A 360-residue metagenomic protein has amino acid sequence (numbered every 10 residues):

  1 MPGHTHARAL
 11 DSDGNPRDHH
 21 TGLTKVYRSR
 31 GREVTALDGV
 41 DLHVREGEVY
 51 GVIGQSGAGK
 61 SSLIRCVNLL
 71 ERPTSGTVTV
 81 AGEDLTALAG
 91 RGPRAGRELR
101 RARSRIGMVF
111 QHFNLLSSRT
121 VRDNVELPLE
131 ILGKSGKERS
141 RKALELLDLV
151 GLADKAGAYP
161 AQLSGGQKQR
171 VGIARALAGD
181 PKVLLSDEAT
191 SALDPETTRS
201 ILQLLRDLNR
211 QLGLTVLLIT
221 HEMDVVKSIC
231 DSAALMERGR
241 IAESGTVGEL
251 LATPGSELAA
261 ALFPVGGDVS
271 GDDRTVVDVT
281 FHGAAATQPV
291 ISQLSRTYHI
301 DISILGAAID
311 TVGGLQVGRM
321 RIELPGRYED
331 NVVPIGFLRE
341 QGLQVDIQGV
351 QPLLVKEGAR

Functional and structural regions predicted by a protein language model:
S29-V34, L85-G107, I131-K137, L250-P254: ABC ATPase NBD coupling module
I53-Q55: The feature captures the beta-strand-to-loop junction immediately N-terminal to the Walker
N68: Helix-to-loop junction immediately C-terminal to a conserved catalytic motif
E83-A87, E126, E130, K137-D154: Conserved ABC ATPase "signature" region
R119-L127: Short coil-to-helix segment of the ABC ATPase nucleotide-binding domain corresponding to the Q-loop/switch region
A158-A161, A178-G179: Conserved signature/switch motifs of ABC ATPase nucleotide-binding domains
S244-G245, T253: ABC ATPase "signature
